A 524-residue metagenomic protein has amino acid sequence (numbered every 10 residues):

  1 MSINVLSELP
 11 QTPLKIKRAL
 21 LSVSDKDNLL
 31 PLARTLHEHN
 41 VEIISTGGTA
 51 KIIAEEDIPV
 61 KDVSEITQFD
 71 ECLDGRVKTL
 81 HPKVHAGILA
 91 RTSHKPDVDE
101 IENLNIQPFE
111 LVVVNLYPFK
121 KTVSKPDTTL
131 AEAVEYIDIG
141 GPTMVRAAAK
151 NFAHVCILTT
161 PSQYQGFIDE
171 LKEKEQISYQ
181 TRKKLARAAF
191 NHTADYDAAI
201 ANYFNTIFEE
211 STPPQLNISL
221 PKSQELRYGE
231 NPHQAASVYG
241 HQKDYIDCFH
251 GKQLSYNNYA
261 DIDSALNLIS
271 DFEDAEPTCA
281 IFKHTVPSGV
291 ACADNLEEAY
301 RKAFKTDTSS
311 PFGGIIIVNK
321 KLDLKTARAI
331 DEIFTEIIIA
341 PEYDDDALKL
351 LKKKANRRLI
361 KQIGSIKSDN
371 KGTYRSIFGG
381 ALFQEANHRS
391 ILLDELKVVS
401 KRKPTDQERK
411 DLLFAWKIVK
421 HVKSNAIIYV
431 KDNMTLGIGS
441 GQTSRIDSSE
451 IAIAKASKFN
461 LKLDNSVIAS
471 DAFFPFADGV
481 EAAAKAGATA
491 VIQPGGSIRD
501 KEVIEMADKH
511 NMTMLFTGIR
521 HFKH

Functional and structural regions predicted by a protein language model:
S2-F69: N-terminal glycine-/serine-/threonine-rich phosphate-binding loop
S2-L21, K26, E110-V114, Y196-A198 (+1 more regions): ATP-dependent carboxylate/acyl-activation modules
H37, A54, D138, A149 (+3 more regions): Anion (oxyanion) recognition and catalysis
G48-P118: Glycine-rich nucleotide/cofactor/substrate-binding loop typically near the N-terminus or early in the first domain
T92-I139, R146-A148, K397, K401-D406: Active-site/ligand-binding-proximal alpha/beta "capping" segment
L116, K120-V123, V134-G140, V145-D169 (+1 more regions): N-terminal glycine-/lysine-enriched basic segments
S162, G166-L216, L226, I333: Non-catalytic interaction/clamp surfaces of large macromolecular machines
